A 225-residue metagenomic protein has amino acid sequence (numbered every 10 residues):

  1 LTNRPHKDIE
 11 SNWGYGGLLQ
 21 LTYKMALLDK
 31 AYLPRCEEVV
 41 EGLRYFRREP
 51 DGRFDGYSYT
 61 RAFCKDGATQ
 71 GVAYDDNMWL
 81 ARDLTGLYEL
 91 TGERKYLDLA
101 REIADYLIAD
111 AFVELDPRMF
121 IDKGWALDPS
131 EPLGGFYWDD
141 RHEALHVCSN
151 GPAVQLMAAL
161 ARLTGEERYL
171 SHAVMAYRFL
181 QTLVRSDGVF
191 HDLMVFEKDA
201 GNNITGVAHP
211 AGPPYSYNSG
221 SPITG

Functional and structural regions predicted by a protein language model:
L1-G225: Glycan-recognition and catalytic cores of secretory/periplasmic carbohydrate-active enzymes
